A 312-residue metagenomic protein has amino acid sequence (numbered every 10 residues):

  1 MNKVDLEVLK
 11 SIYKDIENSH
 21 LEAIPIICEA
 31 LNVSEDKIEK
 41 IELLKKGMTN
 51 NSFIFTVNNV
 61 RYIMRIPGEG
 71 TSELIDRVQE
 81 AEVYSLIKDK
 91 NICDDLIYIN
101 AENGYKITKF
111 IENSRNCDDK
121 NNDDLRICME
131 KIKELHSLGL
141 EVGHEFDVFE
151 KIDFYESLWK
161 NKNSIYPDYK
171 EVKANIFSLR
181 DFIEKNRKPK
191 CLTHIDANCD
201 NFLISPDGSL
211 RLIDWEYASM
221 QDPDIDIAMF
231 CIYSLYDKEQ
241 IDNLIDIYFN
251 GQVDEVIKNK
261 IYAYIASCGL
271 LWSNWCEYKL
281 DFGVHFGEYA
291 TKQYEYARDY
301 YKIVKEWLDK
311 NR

Functional and structural regions predicted by a protein language model:
I12-D15, N274-R312: ATP/Mg2+ or Mg2+-diphosphate-binding catalytic cores that bind nucleotide phosphates or diphosphates via glycine-rich
E17-E35, L140-I195, P206-D207: An alpha-helical support segment within catalytic cores of ATP-dependent transferases
D36-E42: Conserved N-terminal boundary motif of the eukaryotic protein kinase catalytic domain
E42-D147, S164-P167: ATP-binding pocket architecture of kinase catalytic cores
K45-T56, I63-M64, F177-I225: Active-site acidic catalytic loop and adjacent metal/ATP-binding pocket of ATP-dependent phosphoryl transfer enzymes
E69, N113, L210, A218-M220 (+1 more regions): Activation segment
I127, D168-L179, L244, F286-I303: Extended, well-ordered alpha-helical scaffold segments
D224-V253, A266-V284, Y296-R298: Active-site activation/catalytic loop segments of kinase-like enzymes and analogous catalytic loops in related
